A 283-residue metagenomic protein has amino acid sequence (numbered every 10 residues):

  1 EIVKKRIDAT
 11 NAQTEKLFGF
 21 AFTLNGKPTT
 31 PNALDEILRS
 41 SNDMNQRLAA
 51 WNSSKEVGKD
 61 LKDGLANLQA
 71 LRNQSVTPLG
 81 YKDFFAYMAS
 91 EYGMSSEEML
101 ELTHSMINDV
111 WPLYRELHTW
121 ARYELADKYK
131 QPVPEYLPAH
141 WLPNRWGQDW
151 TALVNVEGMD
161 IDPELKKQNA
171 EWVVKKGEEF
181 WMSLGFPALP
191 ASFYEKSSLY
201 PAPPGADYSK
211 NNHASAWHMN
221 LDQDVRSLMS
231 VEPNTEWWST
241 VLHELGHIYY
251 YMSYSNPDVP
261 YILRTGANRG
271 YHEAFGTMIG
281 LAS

Functional and structural regions predicted by a protein language model:
E1-D63: N-terminal helix-rich structural modules
K27-N32, E36, A66-L228: Active-site-proximal, well-structured secondary-structure segments within enzyme catalytic domains
T103-L113, T265-S283: Post-HExxH zinc-binding segment in Zn-dependent metallohydrolases
W146-N155, V241, Y249-Y250, M278-L281: C-terminal, non-catalytic "cap/extension" segments appended to globular domains
N169, V173, W238, N268-F275: Hydrophobic (often cysteine-bearing) scaffold residues that line and stabilize catalytic clefts of nucleotide/cofactor
M182-P190, N220-L221, N234, I248-Y261 (+1 more regions): Secondary-structure transition/capping motifs at alpha-helix termini and the adjoining loop/turn into the next element
R226-L228, V259-A267: Short beta-alpha connecting loops at secondary-structure transitions that line or flank enzyme active sites
E232-S255, E273-T277: Active-site recognition of the HExxH zinc-binding catalytic motif
